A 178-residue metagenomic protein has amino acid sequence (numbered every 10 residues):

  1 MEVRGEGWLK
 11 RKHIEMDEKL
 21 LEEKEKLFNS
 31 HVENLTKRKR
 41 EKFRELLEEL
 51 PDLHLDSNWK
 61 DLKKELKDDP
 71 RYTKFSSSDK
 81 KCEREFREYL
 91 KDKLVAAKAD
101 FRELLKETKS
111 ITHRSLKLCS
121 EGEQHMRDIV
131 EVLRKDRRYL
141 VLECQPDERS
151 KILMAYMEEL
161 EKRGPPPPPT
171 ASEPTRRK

Functional and structural regions predicted by a protein language model:
M1-K178: Structural signature for extended repeat/solenoid scaffolds and their inter-repeat hinge/linker regions, spanning
